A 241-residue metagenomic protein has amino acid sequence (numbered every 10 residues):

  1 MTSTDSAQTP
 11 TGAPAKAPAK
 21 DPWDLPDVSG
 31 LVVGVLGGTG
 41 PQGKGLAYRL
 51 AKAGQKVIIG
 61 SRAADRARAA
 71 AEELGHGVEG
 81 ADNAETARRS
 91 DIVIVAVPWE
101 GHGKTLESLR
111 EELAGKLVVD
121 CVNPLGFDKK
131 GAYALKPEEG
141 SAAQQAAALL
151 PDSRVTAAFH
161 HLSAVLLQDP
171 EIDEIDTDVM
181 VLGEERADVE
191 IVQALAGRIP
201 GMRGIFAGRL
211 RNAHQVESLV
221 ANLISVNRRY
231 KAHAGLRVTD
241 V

Functional and structural regions predicted by a protein language model:
T2-A69, E73, R198: NAD(P)+-binding Rossmann beta1-loop-alpha1 motif at the extreme N-terminus of oxidoreductases
S29-V32, G115, D176: Phosphate-coordination loops involved in phosphoryl transfer and adenosine-cofactor binding
V35-L36, V95, V181: Hydrophobic Val/Ile/Leu positions in short beta-strands of Rossmann-like dinucleotide-binding domains
G75-V78, N83-L117, C121-K130: Rossmann-like NAD(P)-binding element
G80, R154-F159, G204-A207: General beta-strand structural signal in soluble alpha/beta enzymes
V122-V165, D169-E171: Rossmann-fold NAD(P)-binding glycine/threonine-rich loop
T177-V241: Active-site-lining helix/loop region of Rossmann-like oxidoreductase modules
